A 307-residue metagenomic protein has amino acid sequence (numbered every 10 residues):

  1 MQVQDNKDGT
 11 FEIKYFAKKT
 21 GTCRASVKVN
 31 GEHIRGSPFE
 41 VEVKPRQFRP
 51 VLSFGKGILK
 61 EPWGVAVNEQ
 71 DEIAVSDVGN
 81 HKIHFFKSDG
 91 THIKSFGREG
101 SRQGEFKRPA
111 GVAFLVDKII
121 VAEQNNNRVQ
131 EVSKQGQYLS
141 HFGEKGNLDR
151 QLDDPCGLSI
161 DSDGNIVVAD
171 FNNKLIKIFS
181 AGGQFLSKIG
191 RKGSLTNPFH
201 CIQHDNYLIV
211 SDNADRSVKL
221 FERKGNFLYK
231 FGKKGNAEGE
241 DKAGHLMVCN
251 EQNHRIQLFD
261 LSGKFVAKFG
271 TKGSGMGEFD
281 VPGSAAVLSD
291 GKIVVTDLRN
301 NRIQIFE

Functional and structural regions predicted by a protein language model:
Q2-E307: Eukaryotic scaffold repeat domains enriched in small/polar residues
